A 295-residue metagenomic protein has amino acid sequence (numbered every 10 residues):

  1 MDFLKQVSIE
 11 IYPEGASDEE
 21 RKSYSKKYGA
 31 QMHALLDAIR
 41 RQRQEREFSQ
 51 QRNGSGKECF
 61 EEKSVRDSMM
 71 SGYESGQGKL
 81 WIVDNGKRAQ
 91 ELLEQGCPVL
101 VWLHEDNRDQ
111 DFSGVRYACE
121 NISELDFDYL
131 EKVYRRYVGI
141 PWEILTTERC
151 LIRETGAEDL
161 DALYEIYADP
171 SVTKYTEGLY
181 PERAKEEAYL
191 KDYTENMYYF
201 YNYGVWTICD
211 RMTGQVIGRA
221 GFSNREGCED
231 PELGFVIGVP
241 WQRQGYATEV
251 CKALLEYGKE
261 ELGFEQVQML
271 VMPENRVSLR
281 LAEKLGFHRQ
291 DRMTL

Functional and structural regions predicted by a protein language model:
D2-K5, Y12, K27, Q31-F48 (+8 more regions): GNAT-family acyltransferases
R40, L93-E94, E283: Anion (oxyanion) recognition and catalysis
I82-S113: Acidic, Mg2+-coordinating phosphoryl-transfer loop and its flanking beta/alpha structural elements, shared across
N85-G86, G156, N275: Helix N-cap/beta->alpha junction signal
C97-P98, E283-M293: Conserved acetyl-CoA-binding loop of GNAT-fold acetyltransferases
G214, G245, N275: Conserved G/P- and acidic residue-centered "switch" motifs that form tight phosphate/ATP-binding loops in soluble
R243-E260, L279-K284: Conserved acetyl-CoA-binding loop-helix of GNAT-fold acetyltransferases
M269-L279: Conserved beta-strand-loop-alpha-helix junction that forms the acyl-donor binding cleft
